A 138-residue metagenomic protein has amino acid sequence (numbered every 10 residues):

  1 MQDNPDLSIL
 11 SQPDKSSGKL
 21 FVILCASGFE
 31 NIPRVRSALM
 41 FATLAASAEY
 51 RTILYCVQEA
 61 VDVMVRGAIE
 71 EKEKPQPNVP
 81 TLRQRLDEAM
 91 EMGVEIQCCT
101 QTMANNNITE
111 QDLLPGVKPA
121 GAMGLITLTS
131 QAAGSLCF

Functional and structural regions predicted by a protein language model:
Q2-S17: Positively charged, low-complexity intrinsically disordered leader regions
S16-S17, I23-R36: Short, glycine-rich nucleotide/cofactor-binding loops
V35-Y50, L54: Histidine-anchored nucleotide/phosphate-binding helix
T52-V57, I96-T100: Short internal beta-strands
A60-E73: N-terminal beta-loop-helix "entrance" segment that forms/cooperates in small-molecule cofactor or anionic ligand
E71-T102: A glycine-rich helix N-cap at a beta->alpha junction
E88-A89, Q97, N106, E110 (+2 more regions): A short aromatic-anchored loop/beta-hairpin motif
C137-F138: Aromatic- and Gly/Pro-rich donor/ligand-binding loops that form nucleotide- or phosphate-bearing donor binding pockets
